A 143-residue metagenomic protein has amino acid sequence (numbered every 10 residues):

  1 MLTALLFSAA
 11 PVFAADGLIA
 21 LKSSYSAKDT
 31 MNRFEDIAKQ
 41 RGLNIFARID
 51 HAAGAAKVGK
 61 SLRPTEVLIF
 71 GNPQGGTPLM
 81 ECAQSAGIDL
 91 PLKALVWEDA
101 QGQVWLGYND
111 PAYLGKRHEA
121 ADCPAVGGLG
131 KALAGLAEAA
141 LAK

Functional and structural regions predicted by a protein language model:
M1-T3: Sec-dependent signal peptide recognition, specifically the positively charged N-region followed immediately by
A9-P11: N-terminal signal peptide c-region/cleavage motif recognized by signal peptidases
F13-G42, E138-A139: Terminal, regulation- and interaction-focused segments at domain boundaries
S23-M31, R48, E119-D122, V126: Solvent-exposed, acidic/flexible segments
T30, F34, H51, L129-A132: Stable alpha-helical elements in mature extracytoplasmic
E35, K39, N44-L92, V96: Compact, glycine-rich, soluble single-domain proteins
K93-E119, C123: Beta-strand/loop substructures that line and gate deep hydrophobic ligand-binding cavities in soluble
P111-K143: C-terminal partner/receptor-binding element of secreted or periplasmic proteins
